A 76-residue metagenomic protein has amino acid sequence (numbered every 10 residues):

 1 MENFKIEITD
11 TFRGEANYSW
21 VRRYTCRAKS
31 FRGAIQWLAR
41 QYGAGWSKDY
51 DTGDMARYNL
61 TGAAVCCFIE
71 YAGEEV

Functional and structural regions predicted by a protein language model:
M1-V21: Short aromatic-glycine-(Arg/Gly/Cys) micro-motifs in beta-strand/loop hairpins
F4-I6, C26, A34, L38 (+2 more regions): Hydrophobic beta-strand residues in large extracellular and virion-surface proteins
E7-T9, R23, Y50, N59: A detector of low-complexity, intrinsically disordered, Ser/Thr/Gly/Pro/Ala-rich segments
T9-T11, K29-F31, A63, E74: Generic structural motif
Y18-F31: A short, exposed loop/beta-hairpin motif centered on an aromatic-Gly-Thr core
K29-G53: A short, charged, amphipathic alpha-helix used as a generic interaction element across diverse proteins
A44-V76: Short, mixed-charge low-complexity intrinsically disordered segments
